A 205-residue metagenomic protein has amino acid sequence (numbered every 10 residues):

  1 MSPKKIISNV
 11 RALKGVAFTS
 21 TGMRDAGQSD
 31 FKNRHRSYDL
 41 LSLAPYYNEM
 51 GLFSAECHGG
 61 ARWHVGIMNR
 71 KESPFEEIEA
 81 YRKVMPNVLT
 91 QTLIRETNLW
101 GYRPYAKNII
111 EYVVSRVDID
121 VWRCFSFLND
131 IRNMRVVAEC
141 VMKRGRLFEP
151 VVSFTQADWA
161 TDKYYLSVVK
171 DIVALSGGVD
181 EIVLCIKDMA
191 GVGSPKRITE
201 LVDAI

Functional and structural regions predicted by a protein language model:
M1-S8: Flexible inter-domain linker/hinge segments
F18, A26, C124, L184: Conserved, mostly hydrophobic/aromatic
T21-F31: Conserved phosphate/anionic-ligand binding catalytic regions in large, soluble enzymes, centered on
D39-A61, Y112-V121, V179: Catalytic domains of carbohydrate-active enzymes, especially glycoside hydrolases
G59-K170, A190-G193: Active-site beta->alpha loop and helix N-cap motifs at the rims of alpha/beta catalytic domains
K170-V173, D203-A204: Histidine/acidic residue-rich metal-binding segments in metalloenzymes
G193-I205: Active-site/ligand-binding-proximal alpha/beta "capping" segment
